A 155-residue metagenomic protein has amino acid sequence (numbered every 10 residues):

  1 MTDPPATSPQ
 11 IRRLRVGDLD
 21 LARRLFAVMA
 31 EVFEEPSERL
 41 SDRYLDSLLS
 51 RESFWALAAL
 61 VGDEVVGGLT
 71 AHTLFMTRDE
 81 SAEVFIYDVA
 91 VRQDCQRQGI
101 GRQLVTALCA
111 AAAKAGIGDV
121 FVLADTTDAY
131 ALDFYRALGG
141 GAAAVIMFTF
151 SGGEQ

Functional and structural regions predicted by a protein language model:
Q10-R24: A short beta-loop-alpha structural element at the N-terminal edge of CoA-dependent acyl/N-acetyltransferase catalytic
R24-E38, T77: Helix-loop element at the rim of GNAT/NAT acetyltransferase active sites that forms part of the acceptor-substrate
E35-A56: Active-site rim helix/loop that mediates acceptor-substrate recognition in acyltransferases
A58, E64-T73, F85, A90: Conserved beta-strand in the GNAT
F75-I86, Q96, G141-A143: A conserved beta-turn-beta hairpin within the catalytic core of GNAT-like acetyltransferases that forms part
R97-A110, A137: Conserved acetyl-CoA-binding loop-helix of GNAT-fold acetyltransferases
R102, T126-A144, F150: Conserved active-site alpha-helix within GNAT-family acetyltransferase domains
A113-A124: Conserved GNAT acetyl-CoA-binding A-motif
